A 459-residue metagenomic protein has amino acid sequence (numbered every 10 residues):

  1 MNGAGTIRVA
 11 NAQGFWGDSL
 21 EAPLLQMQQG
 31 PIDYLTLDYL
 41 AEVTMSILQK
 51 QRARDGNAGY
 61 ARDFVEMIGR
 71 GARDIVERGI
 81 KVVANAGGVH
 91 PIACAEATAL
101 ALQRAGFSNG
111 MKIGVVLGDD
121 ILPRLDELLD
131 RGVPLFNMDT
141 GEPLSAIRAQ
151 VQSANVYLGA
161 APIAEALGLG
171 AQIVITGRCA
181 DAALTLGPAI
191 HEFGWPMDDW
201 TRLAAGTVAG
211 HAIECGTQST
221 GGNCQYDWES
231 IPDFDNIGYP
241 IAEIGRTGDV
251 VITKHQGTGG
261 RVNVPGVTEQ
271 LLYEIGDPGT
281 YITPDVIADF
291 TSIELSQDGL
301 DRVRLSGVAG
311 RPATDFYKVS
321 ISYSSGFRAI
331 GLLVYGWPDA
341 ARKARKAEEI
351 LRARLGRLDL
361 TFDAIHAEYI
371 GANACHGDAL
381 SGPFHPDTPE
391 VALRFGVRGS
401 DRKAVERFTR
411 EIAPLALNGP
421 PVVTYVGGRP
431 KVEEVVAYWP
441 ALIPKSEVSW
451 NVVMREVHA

Functional and structural regions predicted by a protein language model:
M1-Q29: N-terminal amphipathic/basic leader segments beginning at the initiator methionine
N2-T6, E42-N57, V76, I121-A149: Gly-rich Lys/Arg/Thr-decorated short loops/hinges at beta-loop-alpha junctions or inter-strand turns that position
G30-L48, R73: N-terminal glycine-rich anion-binding loops that anchor highly charged ligand groups
R104-I121, L186-D227: Catalytic or ion-translocation cores adjacent to nucleophile or general acid/base/metal-coordination motifs in diverse
S108-K112, S219-F234, P278-Q297, R354-I370 (+1 more regions): Flexible, glycine/charged-enriched surface loops at secondary-structure junctions
N109-G118, L122, D126-T176: Active-site cavity-forming subdomains of large catalytic enzyme subunits
L203-A309: A conserved active-site cap/scaffold subdomain adjacent to cofactor or substrate pockets
G307-A459: C-terminal non-catalytic interaction/assembly regions of soluble proteins
